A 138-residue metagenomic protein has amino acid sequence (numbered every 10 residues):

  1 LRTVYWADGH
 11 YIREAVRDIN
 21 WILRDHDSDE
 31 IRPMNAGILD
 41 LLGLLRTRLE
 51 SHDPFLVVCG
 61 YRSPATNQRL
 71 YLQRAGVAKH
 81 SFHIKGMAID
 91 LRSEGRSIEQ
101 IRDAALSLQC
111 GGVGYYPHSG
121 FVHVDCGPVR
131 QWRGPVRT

Functional and structural regions predicted by a protein language model:
L1-T3: Mature N-terminal segment immediately following signal peptide/propeptide cleavage in secreted/periplasmic
W6-H10, R24-S28, T66, M87-I89 (+3 more regions): Short capping/connector residues at structural and topological boundaries
W6-V58: Active-site acidic/histidine clusters and adjacent loop/turn architecture that either coordinate catalytic ions
L42-L49, D53, A65, G95 (+1 more regions): Sec/Tat-exported extracytoplasmic proteins
P54-R69: Acidic helix-start/capping segments at beta-turn-to-alpha-helix junctions
Y71-R74: Short, surface-exposed loop/helix-turn segments at secondary-structure junctions that function as lids/hinges flanking
G76-T138: Catalytic cores and adjacent binding grooves of peptidoglycan-active enzymes
